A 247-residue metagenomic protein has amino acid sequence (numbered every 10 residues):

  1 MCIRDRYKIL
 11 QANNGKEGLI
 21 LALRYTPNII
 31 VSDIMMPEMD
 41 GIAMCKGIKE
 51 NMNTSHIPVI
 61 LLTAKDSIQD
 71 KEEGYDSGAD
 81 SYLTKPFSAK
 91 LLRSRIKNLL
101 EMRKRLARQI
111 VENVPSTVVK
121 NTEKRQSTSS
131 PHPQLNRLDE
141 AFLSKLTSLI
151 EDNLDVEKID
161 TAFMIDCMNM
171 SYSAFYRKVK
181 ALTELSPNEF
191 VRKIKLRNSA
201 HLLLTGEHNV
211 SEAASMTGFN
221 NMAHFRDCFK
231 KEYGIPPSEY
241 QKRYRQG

Functional and structural regions predicted by a protein language model:
Y7-N13, L21: Short hydrophobic/Thr-rich beta-strand motif most characteristic of the beta2 strand and flanking loop of CheY-like
Y25-V31: Active-site beta3 strand of CheY-like receiver
M36: Receiver (REC) domain active-site loop signature in two-component systems and cognate sites in sensor histidine kinases
F87-I96, L100, R108: C-terminal output helix
A181-N220, R243-G247: Terminal helix-turn-helix DNA-binding modules in bacterial transcription factors
